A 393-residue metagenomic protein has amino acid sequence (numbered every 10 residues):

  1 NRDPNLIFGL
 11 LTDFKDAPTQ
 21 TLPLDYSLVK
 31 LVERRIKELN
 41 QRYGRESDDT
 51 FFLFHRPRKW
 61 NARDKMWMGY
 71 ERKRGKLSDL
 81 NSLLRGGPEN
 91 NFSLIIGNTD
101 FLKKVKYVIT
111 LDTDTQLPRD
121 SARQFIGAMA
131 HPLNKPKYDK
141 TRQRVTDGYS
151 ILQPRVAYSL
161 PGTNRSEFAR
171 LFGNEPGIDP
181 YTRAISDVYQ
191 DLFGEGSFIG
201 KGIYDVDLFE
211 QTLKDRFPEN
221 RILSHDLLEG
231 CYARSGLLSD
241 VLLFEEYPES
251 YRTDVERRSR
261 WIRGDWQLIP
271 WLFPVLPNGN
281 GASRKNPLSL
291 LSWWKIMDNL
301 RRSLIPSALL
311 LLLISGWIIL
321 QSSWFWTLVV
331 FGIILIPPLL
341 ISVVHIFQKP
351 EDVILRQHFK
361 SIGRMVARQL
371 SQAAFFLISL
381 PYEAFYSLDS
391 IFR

Functional and structural regions predicted by a protein language model:
N1-N286: Internal catalytic domains of large membrane-associated glycosyltransferases
L24, G69, I109, E219 (+7 more regions): Non-transmembrane, amphipathic alpha-helical segments
L192, L288-S289, Q369-L370: Short hydrophobic/aromatic segments of transmembrane alpha-helices and their interfaces
I203-V206, H225-R234, P248, R284-K285 (+2 more regions): Long hydrophobic segments that form regular secondary structure
R301-R393: Membrane-embedded multi-pass helical conduit in multi-pass membrane proteins, especially envelope-biosynthetic
